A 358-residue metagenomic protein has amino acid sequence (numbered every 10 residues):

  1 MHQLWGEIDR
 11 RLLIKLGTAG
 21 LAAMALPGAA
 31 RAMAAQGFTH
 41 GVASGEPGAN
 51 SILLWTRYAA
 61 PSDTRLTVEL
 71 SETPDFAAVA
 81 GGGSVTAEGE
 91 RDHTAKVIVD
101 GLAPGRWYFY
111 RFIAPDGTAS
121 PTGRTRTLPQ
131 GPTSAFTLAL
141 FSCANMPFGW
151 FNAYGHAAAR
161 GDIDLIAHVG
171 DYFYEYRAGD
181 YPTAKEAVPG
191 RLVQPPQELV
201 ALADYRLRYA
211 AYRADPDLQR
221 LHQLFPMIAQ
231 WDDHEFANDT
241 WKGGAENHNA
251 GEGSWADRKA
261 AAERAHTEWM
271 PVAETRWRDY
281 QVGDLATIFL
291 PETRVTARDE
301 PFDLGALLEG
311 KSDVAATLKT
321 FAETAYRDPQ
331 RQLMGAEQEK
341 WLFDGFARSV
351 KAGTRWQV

Functional and structural regions predicted by a protein language model:
H2-L26, R31-V358: Metal-dependent phosphoester/phosphodiester hydrolase catalytic core
